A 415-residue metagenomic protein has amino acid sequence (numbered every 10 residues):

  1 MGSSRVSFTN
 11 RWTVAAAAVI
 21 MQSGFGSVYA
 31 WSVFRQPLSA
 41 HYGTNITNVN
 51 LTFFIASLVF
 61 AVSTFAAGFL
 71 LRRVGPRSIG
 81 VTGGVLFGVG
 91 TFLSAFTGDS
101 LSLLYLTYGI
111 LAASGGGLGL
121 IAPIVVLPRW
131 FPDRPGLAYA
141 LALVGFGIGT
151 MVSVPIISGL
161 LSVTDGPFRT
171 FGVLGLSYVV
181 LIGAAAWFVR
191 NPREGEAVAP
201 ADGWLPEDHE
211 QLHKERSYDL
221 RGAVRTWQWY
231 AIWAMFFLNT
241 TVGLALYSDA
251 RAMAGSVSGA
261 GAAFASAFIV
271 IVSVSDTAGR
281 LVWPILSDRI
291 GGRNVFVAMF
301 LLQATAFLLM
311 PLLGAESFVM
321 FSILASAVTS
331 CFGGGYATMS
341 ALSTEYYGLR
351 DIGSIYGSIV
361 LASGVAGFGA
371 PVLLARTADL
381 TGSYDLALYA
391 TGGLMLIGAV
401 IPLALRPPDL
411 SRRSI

Functional and structural regions predicted by a protein language model:
W31-Q36, R221-L281: Extracytoplasmic gate region of multi-pass secondary transporters
L38, L118-F131, G334-Y347: Intracellular juxtamembrane helix-capping segments at the cytosolic ends of symmetry-related transmembrane helices
L38-S39, L70-L71, V152, I156-T164 (+3 more regions): Interfacial helix-cap and linker-helix signal at transmembrane-aqueous boundaries of multi-pass secondary transporters
S63-P76, R280-G291: Helix-to-loop junctions at the C-terminal end of transmembrane segments in multipass secondary transporters
V85-D99, L302-A315: C-terminal ends and interior cores of transmembrane alpha-helices in multi-pass membrane transporters/permeases
S102-G117, M320-G333: Hydrophobic core of transmembrane alpha-helices in multi-pass small-molecule transporters, especially MFS/SLC-type
F146-E194: Helix-loop-helix hairpin linking two adjacent transmembrane segments in secondary transporters
V242, F264-V282, S287-L342: C-terminal transmembrane helical hairpin of 12-TM major facilitator-type secondary transporters
